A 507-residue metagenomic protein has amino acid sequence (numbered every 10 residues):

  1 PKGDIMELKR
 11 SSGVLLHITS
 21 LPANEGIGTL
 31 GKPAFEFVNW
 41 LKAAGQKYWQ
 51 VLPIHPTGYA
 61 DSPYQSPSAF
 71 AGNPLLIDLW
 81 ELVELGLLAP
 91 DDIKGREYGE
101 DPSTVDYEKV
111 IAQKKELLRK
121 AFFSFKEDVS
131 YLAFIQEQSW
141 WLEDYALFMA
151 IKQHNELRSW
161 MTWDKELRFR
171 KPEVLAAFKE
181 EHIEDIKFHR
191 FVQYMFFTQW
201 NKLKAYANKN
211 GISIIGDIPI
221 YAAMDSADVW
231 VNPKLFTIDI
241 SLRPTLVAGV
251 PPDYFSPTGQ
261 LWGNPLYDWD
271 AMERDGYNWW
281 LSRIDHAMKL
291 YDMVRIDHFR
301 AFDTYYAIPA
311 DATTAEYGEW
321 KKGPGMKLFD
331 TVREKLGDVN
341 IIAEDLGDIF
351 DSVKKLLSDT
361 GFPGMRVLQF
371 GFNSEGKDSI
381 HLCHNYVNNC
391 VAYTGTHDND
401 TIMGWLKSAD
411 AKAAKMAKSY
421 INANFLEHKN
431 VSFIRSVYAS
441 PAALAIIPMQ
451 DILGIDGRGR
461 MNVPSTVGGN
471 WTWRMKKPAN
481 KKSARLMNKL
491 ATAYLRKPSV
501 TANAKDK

Functional and structural regions predicted by a protein language model:
P1-I5: Short, Lys/Arg-enriched N-terminal segments with co-localized hydrophobic residues within the first ~10-30 amino acids
M6-R10, L15-H17, A23, D61-F197 (+3 more regions): Alpha-amylase-like alpha-glycosidases and glucanotransferases acting on alpha-linked glucans and related
E7, K32-T57, K289-Y291, V437: Catalytic domains of carbohydrate-active enzymes, especially glycoside hydrolases
G13, H17-V38: N-terminal catalytic cores of NTP/NDP-binding nucleotidyl/phosphoryl-transfer enzymes
K42, W200-N208, R333, L357-S358: Surface-exposed amphipathic alpha-helices with a cationic face
L52, S213-I215, P219, M293 (+1 more regions): Outer-envelope exported proteins of Gram-negative bacteria
H189, Q193-A222: Conserved, well-ordered alpha-helix/loop/beta-strand core segments that scaffold catalytic motifs
I455-K507: In a subset of proteins, long, contiguous C-terminal domains/tails are tracked
